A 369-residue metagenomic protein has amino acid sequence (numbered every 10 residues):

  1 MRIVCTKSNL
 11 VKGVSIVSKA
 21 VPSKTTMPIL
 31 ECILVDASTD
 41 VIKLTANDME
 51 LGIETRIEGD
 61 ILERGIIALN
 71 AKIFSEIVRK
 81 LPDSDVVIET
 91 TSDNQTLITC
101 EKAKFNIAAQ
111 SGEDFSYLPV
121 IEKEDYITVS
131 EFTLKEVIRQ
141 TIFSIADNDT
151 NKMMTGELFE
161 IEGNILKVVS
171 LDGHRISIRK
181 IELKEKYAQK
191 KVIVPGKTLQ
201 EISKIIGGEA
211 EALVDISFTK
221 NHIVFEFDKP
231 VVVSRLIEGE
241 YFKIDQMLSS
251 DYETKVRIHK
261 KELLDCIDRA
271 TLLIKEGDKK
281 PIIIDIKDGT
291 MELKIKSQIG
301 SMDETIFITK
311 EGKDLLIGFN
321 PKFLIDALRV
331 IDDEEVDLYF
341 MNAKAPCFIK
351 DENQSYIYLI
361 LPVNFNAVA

Functional and structural regions predicted by a protein language model:
M1-A369: Structural preference for solvent-exposed beta-strand-turn elements and adjacent flexible terminal/loop segments within
